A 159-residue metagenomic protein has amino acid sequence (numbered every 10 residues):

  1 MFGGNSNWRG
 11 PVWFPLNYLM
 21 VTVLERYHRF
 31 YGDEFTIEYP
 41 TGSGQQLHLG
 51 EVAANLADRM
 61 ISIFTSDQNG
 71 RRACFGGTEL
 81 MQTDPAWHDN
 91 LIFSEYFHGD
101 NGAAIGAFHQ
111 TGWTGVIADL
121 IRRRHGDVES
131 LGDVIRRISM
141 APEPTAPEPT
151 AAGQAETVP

Functional and structural regions predicted by a protein language model:
M1-P159: Acidic, mature catalytic/reactive cores of soluble proteins
